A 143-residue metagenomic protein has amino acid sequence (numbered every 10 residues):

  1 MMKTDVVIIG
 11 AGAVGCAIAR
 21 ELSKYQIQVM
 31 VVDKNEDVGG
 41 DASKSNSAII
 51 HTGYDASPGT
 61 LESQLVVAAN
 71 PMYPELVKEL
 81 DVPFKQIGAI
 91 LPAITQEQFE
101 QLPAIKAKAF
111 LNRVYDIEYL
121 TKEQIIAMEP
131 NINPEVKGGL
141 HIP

Functional and structural regions predicted by a protein language model:
T4-V31: N-terminal Rossmann-like FAD-binding beta1-loop-alpha1 element of flavoenzymes
A17-K24, K34, I50, L80-K85: Active-site substrate-recognition segment that forms the wall of the catalytic cavity or substrate channel
S23-S45: Glycine-rich FAD pyrophosphate-binding loop
S43-K44, V82-K85, I132-E135: Short, flexible turn/loop "capping" segments at secondary-structure junctions
A48-M128: Dinucleotide-binding Rossmann-like beta1-alpha1 core, especially the glycine-rich loop that anchors the ADP
A107, V136-K137: Acidic/polar active-site rim loop that often engages polyanionic ligands
L140-P143: Helical element adjacent to the flavin cofactor pocket in flavoenzyme catalytic cores
